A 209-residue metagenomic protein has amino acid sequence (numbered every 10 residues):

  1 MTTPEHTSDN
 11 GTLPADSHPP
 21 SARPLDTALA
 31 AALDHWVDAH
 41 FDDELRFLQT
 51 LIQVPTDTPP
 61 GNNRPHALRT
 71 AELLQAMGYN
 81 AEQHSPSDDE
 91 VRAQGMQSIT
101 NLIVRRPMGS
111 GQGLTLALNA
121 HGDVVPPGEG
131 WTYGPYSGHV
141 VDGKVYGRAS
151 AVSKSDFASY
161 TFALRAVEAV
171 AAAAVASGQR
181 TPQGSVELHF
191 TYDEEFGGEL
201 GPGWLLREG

Functional and structural regions predicted by a protein language model:
M1-P14: N-terminal acidic, proline/glycine-rich, low-complexity intrinsically disordered segments
T12-S150, A169, A173, Q179-P182: Acidic/His- and Gly-rich active-site-bordering loop/insert found across diverse amide/peptide-bond hydrolases
V145, S153-G209: Acidic/histidine-rich catalytic neighborhood of metal-dependent amide-processing enzymes
